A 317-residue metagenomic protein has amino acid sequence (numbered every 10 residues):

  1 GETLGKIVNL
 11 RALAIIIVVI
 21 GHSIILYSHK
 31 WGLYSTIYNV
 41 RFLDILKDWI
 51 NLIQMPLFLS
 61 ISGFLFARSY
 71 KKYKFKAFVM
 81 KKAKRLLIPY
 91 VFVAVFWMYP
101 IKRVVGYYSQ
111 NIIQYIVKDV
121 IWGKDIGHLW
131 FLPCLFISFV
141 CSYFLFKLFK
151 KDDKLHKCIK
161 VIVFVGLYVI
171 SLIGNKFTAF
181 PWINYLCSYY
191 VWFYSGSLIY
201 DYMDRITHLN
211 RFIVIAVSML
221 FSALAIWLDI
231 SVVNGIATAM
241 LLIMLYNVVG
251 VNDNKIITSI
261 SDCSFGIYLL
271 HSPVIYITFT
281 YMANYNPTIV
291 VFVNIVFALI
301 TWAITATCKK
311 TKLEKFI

Functional and structural regions predicted by a protein language model:
G1-L167, N284-I317: Membrane-cytosol interface segments of multi-pass membrane proteins, especially ER/Golgi lipid-handling enzymes
I16-V19, V140-F144, V169, I173 (+3 more regions): Alpha-helical transmembrane segments of multipass membrane proteins
V18-I25, I267-I275: Histidine-centered catalytic micro-motifs
I53-I61, H128-V140, I183-S195, V232-L241 (+2 more regions): Membrane-embedded alpha-helical segments of multi-pass membrane proteins, especially the transmembrane helices
I88-V93, W192, S218-M219, S264-P273: Small-residue-rich segments of transmembrane alpha-helices in multi-pass membrane proteins, especially helix faces
V91, W97, Y168-G174, M219-F221 (+1 more regions): Membrane-embedded alpha-helical segments in integral membrane proteins
I116-V117, P273-A283: Short, membrane-exposed interhelical loops at transmembrane-helix boundaries
I170-P181, Y185-W192, S197-T258, G266 (+2 more regions): Alpha-helical transmembrane segments and terminal signal-anchor/GPI-anchor hydrophobic tails, characterized by long
